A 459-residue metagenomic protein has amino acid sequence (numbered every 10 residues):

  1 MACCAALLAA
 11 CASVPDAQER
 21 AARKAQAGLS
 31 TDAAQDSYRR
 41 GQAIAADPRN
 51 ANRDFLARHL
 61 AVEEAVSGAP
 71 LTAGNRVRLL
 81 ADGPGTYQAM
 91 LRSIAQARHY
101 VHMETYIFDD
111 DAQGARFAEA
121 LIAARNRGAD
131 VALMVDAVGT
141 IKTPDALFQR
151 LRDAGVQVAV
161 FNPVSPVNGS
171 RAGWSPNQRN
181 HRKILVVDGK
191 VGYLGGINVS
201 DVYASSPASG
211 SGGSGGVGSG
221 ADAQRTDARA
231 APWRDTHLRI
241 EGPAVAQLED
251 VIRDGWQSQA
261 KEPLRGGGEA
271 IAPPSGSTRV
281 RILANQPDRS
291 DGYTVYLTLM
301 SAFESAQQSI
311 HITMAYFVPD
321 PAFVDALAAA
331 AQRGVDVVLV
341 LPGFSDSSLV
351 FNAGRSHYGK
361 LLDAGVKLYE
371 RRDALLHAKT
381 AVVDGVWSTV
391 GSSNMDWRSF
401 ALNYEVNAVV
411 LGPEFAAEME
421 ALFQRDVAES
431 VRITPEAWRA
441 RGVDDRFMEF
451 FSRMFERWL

Functional and structural regions predicted by a protein language model:
C4-A5: Residue-level signal for mature regions of secreted extracellular proteins and peptides
C11-L459: Charged, low-complexity intrinsically disordered terminal segments
